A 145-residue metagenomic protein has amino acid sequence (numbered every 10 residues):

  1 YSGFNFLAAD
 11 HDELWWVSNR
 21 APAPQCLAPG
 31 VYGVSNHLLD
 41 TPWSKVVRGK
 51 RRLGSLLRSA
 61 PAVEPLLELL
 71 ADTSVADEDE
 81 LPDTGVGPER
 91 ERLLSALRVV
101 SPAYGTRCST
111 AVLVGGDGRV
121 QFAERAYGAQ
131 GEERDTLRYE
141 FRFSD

Functional and structural regions predicted by a protein language model:
Y1-D145: N-terminal nucleophile
